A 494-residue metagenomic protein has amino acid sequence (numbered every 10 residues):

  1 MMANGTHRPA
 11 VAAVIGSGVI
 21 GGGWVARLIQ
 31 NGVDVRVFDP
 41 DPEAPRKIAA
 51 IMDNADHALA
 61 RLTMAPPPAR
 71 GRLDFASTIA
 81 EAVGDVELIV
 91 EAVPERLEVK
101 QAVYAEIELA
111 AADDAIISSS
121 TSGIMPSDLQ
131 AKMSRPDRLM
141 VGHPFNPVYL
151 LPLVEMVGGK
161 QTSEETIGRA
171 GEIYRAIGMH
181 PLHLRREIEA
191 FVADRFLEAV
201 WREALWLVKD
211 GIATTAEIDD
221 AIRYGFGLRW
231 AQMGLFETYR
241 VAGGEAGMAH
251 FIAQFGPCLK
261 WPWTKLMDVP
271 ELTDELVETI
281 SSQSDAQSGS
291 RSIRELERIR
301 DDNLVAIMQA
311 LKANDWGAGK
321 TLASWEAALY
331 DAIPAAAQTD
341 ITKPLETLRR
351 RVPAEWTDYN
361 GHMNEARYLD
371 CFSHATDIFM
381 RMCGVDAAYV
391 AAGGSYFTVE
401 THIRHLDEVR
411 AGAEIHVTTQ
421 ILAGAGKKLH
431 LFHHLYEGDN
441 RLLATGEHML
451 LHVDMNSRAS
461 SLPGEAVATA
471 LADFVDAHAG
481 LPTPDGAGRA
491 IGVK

Functional and structural regions predicted by a protein language model:
M2, N31, M179, H183 (+1 more regions): NAD(P)-dependent Rossmann-like dehydrogenase/reductase catalytic/cofactor-binding core
M2-L62: NAD(P)+-binding Rossmann beta1-loop-alpha1 motif at the extreme N-terminus of oxidoreductases
P40-E43, K47, A58-I117, I124: Rossmann-like NAD(P)-binding element
S119-R185, A190, D194: Rossmann-fold dinucleotide-binding core
V148-V157, I177, L182, R186-I212 (+2 more regions): Active-site-proximal catalytic alpha-helix in oxidoreductases
Q338-V399, M455-K494: Hot-dog-fold acyl-thioester-processing enzymes
F379-L429, L443: Hydrophobic beta-strand-centered segment that forms part of the acyl-chain substrate-binding groove
